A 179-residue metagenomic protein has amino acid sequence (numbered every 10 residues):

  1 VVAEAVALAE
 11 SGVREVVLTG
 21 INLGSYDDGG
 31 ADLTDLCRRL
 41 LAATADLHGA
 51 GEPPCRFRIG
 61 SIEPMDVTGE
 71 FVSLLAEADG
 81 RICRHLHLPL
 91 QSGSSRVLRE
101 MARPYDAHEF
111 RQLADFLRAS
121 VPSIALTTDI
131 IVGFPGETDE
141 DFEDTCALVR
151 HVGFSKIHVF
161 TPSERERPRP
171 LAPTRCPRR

Functional and structural regions predicted by a protein language model:
A3-L8: Conserved SAM/SAH cofactor-binding pocket of Class I
A9-E10, R150: Non-catalytic positions within long, well-ordered alpha-helices that form the structural scaffold/packing of enzyme
E10-D139: Conserved SAM/AdoMet-binding glycine-rich loop
L41, E52, R118-A125, C146-R179: Auxiliary Fe-S-binding modules of radical SAM enzymes
